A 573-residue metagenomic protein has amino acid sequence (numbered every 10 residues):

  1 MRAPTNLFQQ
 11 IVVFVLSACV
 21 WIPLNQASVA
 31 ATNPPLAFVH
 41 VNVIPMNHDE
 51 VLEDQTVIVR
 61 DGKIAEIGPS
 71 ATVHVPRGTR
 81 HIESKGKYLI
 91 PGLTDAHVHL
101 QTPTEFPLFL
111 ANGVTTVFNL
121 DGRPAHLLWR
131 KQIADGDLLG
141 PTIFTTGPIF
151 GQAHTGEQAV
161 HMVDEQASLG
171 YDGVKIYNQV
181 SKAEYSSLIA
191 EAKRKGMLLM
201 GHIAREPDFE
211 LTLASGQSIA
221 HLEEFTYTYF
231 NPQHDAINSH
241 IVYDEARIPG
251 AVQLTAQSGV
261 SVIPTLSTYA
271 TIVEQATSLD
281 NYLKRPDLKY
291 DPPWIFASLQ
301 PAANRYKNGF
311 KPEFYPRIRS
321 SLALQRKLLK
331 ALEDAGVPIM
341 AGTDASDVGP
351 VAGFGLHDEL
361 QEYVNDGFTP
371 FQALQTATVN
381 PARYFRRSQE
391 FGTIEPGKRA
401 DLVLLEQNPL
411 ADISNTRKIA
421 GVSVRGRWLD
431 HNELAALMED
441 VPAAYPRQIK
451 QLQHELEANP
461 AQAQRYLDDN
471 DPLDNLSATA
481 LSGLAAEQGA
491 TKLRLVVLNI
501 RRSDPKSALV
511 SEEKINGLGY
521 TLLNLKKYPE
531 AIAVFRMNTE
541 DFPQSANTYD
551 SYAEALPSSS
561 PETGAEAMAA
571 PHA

Functional and structural regions predicted by a protein language model:
V43, H48-I90: Histidine-rich, glycine-flanked metal-binding segment
V43-T56, P69-A71, V351, T369-L374 (+1 more regions): Acidic, glycine-enriched loop/beta-strand segments at the rims of small-molecule binding/catalytic pockets
S84-I90, A96, T102-V242, A246-P286 (+1 more regions): Divalent-metal coordination cores built from histidine and acidic residues
E165-D172, I176, V180, Q233-D366 (+2 more regions): Active-site neighborhoods of metal-dependent hydrolases
Q361-E362, Y520, E554: Residue-level recognition of tetratricopeptide repeat
A531, G564-P571: Single-residue signature of alpha-solenoid repeat helices
